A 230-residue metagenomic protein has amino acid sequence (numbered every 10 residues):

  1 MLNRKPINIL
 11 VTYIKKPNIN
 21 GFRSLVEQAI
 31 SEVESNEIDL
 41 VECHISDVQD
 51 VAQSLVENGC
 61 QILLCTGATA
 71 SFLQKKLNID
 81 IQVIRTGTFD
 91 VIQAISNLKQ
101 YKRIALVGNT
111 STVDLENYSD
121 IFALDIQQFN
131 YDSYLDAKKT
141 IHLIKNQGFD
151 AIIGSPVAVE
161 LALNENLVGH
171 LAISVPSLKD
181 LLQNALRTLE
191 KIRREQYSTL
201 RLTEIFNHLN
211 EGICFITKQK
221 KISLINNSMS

Functional and structural regions predicted by a protein language model:
L2-K5, L10-Y13, N20-I30, E42-D50 (+4 more regions): Ser/Thr/Gly-rich flexible loops in soluble cytosolic domains mediating phosphotransfer, phosphorylation
L10, C60-T66, A105, F149-P156: Periplasmic-binding protein-like
G21, G59, L63, F72-L73 (+3 more regions): Carboxylate-rich, polar loop motifs that coordinate divalent cations or form catalytic acidic clusters
I30-N36, Y118-I126: Short helix-loop-beta junction
S35-V48, L55: Metallocofactor- and cofactor-centric catalytic cores in central/energy metabolism, strongly enriched
D47-G59, A137-G148: Short, well-structured alpha-helical segments in soluble
R194-L224: Sensory modules in modular signal-transduction proteins
S228-M229: PAS/LOV and allied N-terminal sensory domains
